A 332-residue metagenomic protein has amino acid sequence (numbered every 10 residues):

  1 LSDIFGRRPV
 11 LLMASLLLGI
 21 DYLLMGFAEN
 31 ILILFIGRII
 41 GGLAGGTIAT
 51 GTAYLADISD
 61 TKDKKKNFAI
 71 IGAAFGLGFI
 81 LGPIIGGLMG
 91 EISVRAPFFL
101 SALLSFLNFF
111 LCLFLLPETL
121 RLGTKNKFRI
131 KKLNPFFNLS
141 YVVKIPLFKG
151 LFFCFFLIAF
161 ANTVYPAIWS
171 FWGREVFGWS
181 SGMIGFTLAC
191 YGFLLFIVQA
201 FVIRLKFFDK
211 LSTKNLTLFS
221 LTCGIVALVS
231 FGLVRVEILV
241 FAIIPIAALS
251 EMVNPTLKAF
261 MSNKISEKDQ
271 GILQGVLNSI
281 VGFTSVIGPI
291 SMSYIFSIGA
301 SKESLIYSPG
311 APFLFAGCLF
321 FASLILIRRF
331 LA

Functional and structural regions predicted by a protein language model:
L1-G6, V198-S212, F296: Helix-to-loop junctions at the C-terminal end of transmembrane segments in multipass secondary transporters
L1-I31: Conserved MFS/SLC helix-loop-helix module at the cytosolic interface between two early adjacent transmembrane helices
G37-G76: Cytoplasmic helix-loop-helix junction between adjacent transmembrane helices in 12-TM secondary transporters
G90-L103, Y294-C318: A membrane-interface helix-boundary motif in multi-pass transporters
F109-L115, L314-A332: Multi-pass alpha-helical transporter architecture, strongest for 12-TM Major Facilitator/SLC carriers used
P117-C154, V176, F208: Juxtamembrane intracellular "pre-TM" segments in multi-pass secondary transporters
A167-I184: Short amphipathic helix-loop junctions that connect adjacent transmembrane helices in Major Facilitator Superfamily/SLC
T213-L257: C-terminal transmembrane helical hairpin of 12-TM major facilitator-type secondary transporters
